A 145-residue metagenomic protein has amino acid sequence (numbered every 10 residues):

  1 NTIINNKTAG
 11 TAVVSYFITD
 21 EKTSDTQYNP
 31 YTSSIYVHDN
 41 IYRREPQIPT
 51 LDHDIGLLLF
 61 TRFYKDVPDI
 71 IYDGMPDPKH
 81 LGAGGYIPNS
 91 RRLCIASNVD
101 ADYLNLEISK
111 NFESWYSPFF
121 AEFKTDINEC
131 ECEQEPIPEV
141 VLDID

Functional and structural regions predicted by a protein language model:
N1-D145: Extracellular parallel beta-helix/beta-solenoid repeat domains
